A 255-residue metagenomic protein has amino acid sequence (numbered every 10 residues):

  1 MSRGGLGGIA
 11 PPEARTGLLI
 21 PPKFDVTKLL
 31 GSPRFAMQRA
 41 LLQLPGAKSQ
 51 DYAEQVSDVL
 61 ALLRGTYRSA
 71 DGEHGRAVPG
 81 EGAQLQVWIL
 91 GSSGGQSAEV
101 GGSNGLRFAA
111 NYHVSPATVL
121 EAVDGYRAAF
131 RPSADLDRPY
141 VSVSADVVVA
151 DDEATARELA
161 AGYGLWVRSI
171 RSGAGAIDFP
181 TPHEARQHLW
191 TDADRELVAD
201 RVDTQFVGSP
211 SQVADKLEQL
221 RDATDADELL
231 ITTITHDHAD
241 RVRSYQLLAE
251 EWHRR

Functional and structural regions predicted by a protein language model:
M1, L85-G91, L106-N111, P139-D146 (+1 more regions): Hydrophobic faces of well-ordered beta-strands that scaffold small-molecule active sites in alpha/beta enzyme cores
S2-V78, T118-D225: An alpha-helical appendage that flanks or caps ligand/catalytic pockets
Q55-S57, E121-R127, H238-R255: C-terminal helical cap(s) of enzyme catalytic domains, especially alpha/beta-barrels
G91-G95, Q212: Short beta->alpha connector loops
G94-G95, S115-P116, V148, H236: Short, solvent-exposed loop/turn segments at secondary-structure junctions
Q96-V123: A conserved active-site cap/scaffold subdomain adjacent to cofactor or substrate pockets
Y112-V114, T232-D240: Glycine-rich, proline-tolerant flexible connector loops at the mouths of alpha/beta enzymes
